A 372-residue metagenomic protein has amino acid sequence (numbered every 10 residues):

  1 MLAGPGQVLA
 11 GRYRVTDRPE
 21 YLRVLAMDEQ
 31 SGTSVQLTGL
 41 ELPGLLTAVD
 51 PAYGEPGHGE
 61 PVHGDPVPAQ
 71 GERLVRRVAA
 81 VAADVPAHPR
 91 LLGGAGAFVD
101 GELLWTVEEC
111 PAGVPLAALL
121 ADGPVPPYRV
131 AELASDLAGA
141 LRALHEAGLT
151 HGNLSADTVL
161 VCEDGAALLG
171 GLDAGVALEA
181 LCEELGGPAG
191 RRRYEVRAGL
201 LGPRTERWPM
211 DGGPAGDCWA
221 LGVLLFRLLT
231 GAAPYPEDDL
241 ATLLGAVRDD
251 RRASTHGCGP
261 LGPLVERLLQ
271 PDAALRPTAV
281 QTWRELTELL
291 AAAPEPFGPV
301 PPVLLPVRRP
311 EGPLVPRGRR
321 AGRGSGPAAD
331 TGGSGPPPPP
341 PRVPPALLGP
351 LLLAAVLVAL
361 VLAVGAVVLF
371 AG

Functional and structural regions predicted by a protein language model:
E20-R73: ATP-binding glycine-rich loop module of kinase domains
G93-E102: Short beta-strand micro-motifs within the conserved protein kinase catalytic domain, predominantly in the N-lobe
G101-P115: Conserved short submotifs of the Hanks-type protein kinase catalytic core that shape the nucleotide-binding pocket
L133-A134: Activation segment signature within eukaryotic-like protein kinase domains
L137-L149: Protein kinase catalytic-loop region centered on the HRD/HxD motif
H256-L269: Conserved C-terminal C-lobe helix
D272-L275, Q281-E295: Terminal C-lobe "cap" of eukaryotic-type protein kinase domains
P310-G372: C-terminal or otherwise distal, non-catalytic regulatory regions appended to signaling enzyme catalytic cores
